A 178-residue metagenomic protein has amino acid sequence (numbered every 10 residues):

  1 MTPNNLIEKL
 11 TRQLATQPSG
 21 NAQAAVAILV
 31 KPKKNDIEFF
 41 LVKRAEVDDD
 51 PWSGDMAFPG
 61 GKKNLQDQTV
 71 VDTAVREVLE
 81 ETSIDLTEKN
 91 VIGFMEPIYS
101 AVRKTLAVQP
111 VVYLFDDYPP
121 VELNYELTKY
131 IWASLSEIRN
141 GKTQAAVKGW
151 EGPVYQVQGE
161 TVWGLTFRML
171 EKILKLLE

Functional and structural regions predicted by a protein language model:
M1-P18: Entry/capping segment at the start of metal-dependent catalytic domains with acidic active-site entry clusters
P3, W163-T166: Generic structural signal for well-ordered, non-membrane alpha-helical segments in soluble metabolic enzymes
T16-F58: N-terminal strand-loop-strand
A27-L29, T166-I173: Buried hydrophobic packing segments
D48, K62-Q158, V162, K172 (+1 more regions): Unchanged
W52-S53, T143, R168: Hydrophobic alpha-helical membrane-insertion segments
